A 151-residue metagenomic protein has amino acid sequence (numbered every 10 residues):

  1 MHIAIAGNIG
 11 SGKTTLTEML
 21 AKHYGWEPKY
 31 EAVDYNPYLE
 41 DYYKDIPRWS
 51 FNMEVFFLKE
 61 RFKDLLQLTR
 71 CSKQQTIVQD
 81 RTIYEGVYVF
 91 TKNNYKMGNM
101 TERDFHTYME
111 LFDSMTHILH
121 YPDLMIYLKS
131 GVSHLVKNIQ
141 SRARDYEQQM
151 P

Functional and structural regions predicted by a protein language model:
M1-H2: Pre-Walker A (Motif I) flank of P-loop NTPase domains
I5: Hydrophobic anchor at the beta1->P-loop junction of P-loop NTPases
N8: P-loop (Walker A) phosphate-binding loop of NTP-binding proteins
K13: Conserved lysine of the Walker
L16-T17: Post-Walker A alpha-helix
K22-E60: Conserved substrate/cofactor phosphate-moiety recognition/catalytic segment in nucleotide-dependent phosphotransferases
E60-R103: A basic- and aromatic-enriched beta-loop-alpha substructure that forms the phosphate/nucleotide- and DNA/RNA-contacting
Y88-P151: A glycine- and Lys/Arg-enriched "phosphate-lid" helix/loop adjacent to the NTP-binding pocket of small-molecule kinases
